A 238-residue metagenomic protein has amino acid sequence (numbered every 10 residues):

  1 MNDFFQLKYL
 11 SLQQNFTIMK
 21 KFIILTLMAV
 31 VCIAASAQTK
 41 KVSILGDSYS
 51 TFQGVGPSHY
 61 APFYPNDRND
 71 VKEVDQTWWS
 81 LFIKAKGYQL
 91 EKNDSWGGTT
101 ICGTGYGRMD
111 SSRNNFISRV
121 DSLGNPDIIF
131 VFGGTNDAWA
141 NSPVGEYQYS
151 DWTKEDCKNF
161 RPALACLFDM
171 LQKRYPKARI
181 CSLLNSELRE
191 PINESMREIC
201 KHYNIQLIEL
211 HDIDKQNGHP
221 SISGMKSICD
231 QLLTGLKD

Functional and structural regions predicted by a protein language model:
M1-T39: Bacterial Sec-dependent N-terminal signal peptides
T39, S48-Y49: N-terminal hydrophobic or amphipathic helices/low-complexity stretches enriched in small/hydrophobic/Pro/Gly
K41-S43, V55-G145: Conserved SGNH/GDSL esterase-like catalytic core that processes O-acyl groups on lipids and polysaccharides
L45-G46, L183: Short hydrophobic segments within beta-strands
S48, G54-V55: N-terminal substrate-binding region of glycoside hydrolase catalytic domains
Y49-S50, G224: Short active-site segment of divalent metal-dependent hydrolases/proteases that encodes the spacing between
T51-F52, R189: Active-site environment of divalent metal-dependent phosphoester hydrolases
S111-D238: Alpha-helical cap/lid subdomain in secreted, periplasmic, or secretory-pathway luminal O-acyl-processing enzymes
